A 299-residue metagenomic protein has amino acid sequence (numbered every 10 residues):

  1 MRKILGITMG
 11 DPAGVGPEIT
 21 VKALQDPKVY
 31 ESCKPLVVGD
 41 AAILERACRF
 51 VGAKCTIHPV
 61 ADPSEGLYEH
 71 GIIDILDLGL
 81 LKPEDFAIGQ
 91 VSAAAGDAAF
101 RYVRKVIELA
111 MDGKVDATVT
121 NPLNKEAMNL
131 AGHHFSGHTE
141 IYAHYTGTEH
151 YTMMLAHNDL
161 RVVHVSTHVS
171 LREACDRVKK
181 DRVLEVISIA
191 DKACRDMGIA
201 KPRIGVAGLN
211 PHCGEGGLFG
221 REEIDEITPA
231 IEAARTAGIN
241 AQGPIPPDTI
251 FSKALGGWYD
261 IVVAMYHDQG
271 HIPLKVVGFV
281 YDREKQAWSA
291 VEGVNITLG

Functional and structural regions predicted by a protein language model:
M1-H138, V183-G205, L209-M265, Q269-V294: Contiguous, glycine/small-aliphatic-enriched amphipathic segments in soluble metabolic enzymes
G89-V91, S170-V178, G214: Short coil/turn segments at secondary-structure junctions
N121, M128-H134, H157, R161 (+2 more regions): Helix-enriched interaction subdomains in cytosolic or periplasmic regions, typified by TIR/SEFIR signaling/NADase cores
S136-V162, T167-S170: Flexible loop/hinge segments that line or gate small-molecule binding clefts
E140-E149, L171-R195: Active-site glycine-rich loop that binds ribose-phosphate moieties when present
I296-G299: Short, intrinsically disordered, charge-balanced linker/junction segments flanking boundaries in proteins
